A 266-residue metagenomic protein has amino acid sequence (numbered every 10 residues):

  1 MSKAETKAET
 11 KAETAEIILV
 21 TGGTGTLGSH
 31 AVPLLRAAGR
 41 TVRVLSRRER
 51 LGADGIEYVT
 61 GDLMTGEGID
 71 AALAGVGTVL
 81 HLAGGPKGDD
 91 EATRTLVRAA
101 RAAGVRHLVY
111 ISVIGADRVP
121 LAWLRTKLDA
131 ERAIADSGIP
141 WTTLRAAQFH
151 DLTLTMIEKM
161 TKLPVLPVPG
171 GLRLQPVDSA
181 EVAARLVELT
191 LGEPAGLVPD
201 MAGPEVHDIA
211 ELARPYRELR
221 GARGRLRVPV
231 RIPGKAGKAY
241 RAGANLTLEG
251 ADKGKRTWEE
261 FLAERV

Functional and structural regions predicted by a protein language model:
K3, A15-E16, T24-T26, A180-V266: Mid/C-terminal beta-alpha module of Rossmann-like enzyme folds, strongest in SDR-family dehydrogenases/epimerases
K3, A15-R40, S46: N-terminal Rossmann NAD(P)H-binding glycine-rich loop of SDR-like oxidoreductase domains
L19, R47-A103, V113-A122: NAD(P)H-binding glycine-rich loop region in Rossmannoid oxidoreductase-like domains and their noncatalytic homologs
H30-L35, A99, A133, R185 (+2 more regions): Rossmann-fold NAD(P)-dependent oxidoreductase module
V44-L51, I232-K235: Short, polar loop motifs at secondary-structure junctions
G85-K162, L174: Glycine-/Pro-rich loop/turn segments that contact NAD(P) or position catalytic residues in Rossmann-like domains
A147-Q148, V168-V177, A202-E205: Glycine-rich "substrate-gating" loop/helix at the edge of Rossmann-like oxidoreductase active sites
K159-V168, R223-P229: A short C-terminal helix-loop "cap" of Rossmann-like NAD(P)-dependent dehydrogenase/epimerase domains
